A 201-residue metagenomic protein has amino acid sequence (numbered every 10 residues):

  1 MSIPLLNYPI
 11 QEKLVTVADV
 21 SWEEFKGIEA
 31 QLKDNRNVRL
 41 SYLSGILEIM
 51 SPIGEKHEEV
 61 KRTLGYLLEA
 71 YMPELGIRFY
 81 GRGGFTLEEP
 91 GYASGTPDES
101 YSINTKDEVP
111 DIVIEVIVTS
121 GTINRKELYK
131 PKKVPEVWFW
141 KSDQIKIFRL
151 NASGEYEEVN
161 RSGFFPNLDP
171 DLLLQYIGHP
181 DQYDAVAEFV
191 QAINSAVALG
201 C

Functional and structural regions predicted by a protein language model:
M1-K132, E136-C201: Gly/Pro/Ser/Thr-rich low-complexity, intrinsically disordered segments predominantly at protein N-termini
